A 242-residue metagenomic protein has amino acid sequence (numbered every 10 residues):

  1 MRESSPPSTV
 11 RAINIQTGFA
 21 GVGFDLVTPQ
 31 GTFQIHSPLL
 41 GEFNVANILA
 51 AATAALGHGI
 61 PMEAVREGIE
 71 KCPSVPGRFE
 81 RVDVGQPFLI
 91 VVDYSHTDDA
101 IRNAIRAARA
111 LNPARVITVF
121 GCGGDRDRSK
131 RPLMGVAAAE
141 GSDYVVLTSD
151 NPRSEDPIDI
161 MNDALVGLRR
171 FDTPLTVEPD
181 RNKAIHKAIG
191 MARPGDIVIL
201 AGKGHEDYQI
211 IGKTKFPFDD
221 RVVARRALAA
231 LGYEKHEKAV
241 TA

Functional and structural regions predicted by a protein language model:
M1-S4: N-terminal beta-hairpin/loop module of FHA
I15-F33: Acidic-glycine-rich active-site phosphate/pyrophosphate-binding loop
A20, Q30, L40-F43, A50-A242: ATP-dependent carboxylate-amine ligase
H36-S37: Histidine-centered acyl-transfer/condensation active-site motif and its immediate structural neighborhood
